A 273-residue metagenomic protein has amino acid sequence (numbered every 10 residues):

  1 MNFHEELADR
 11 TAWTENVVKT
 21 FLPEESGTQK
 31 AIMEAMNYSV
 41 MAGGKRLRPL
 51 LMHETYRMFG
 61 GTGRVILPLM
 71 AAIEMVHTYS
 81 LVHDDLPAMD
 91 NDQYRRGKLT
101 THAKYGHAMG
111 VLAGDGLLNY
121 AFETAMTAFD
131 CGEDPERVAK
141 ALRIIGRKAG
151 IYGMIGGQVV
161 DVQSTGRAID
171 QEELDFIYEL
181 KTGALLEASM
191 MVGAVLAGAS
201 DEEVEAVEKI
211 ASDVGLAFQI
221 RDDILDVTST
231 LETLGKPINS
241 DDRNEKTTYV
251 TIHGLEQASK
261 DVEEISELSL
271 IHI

Functional and structural regions predicted by a protein language model:
M1-V17: Long, acidic, intrinsically disordered low-complexity segments
D9, W13, L22, S26-S269: Mg2+-dependent prenyl diphosphate-binding active-site environment of isoprenoid biosynthetic enzymes
I271-I273: Conserved small/polar residues in nucleotide/adenosyl-binding loops
